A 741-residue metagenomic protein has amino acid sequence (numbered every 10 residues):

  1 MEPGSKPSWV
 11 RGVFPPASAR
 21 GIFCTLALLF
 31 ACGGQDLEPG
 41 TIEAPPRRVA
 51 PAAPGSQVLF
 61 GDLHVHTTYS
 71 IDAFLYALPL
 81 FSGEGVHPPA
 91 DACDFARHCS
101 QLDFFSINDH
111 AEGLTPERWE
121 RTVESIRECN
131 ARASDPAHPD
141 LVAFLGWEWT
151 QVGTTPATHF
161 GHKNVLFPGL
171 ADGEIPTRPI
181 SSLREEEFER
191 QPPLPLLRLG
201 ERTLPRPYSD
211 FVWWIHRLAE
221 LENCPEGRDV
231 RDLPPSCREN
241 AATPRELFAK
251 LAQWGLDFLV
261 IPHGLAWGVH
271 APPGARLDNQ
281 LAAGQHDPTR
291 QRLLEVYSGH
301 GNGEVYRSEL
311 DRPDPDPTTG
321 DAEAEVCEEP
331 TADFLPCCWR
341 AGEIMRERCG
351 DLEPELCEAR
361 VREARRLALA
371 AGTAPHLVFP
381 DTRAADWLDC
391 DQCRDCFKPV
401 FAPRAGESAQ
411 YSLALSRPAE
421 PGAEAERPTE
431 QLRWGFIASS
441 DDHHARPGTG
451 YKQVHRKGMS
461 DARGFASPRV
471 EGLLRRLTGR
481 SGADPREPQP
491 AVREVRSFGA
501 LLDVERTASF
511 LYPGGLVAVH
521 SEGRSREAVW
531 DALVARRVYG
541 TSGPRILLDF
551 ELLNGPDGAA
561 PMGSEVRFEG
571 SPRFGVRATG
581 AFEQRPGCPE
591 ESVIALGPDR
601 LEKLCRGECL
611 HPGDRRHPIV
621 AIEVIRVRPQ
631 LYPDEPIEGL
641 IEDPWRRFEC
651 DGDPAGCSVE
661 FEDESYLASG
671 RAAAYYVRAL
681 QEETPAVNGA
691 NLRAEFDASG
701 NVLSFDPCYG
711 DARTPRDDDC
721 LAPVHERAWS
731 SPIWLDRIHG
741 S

Functional and structural regions predicted by a protein language model:
G12-F14: Short linear segments in intrinsically disordered or otherwise low-structure-confidence regions
R20-A31: Bacterial N-terminal signal peptides
G33-P79, D94, S106-E124, H216-E239 (+1 more regions): C-terminal functional module detector
G55-Q57, D62-W147, T155-A157, H162 (+1 more regions): N-terminal catalytic cores of secreted or lumenal carbohydrate-active enzymes
V123-A266, R292-G299: Extended substrate/RNA-proximal surfaces in nucleic-acid metabolism proteins
